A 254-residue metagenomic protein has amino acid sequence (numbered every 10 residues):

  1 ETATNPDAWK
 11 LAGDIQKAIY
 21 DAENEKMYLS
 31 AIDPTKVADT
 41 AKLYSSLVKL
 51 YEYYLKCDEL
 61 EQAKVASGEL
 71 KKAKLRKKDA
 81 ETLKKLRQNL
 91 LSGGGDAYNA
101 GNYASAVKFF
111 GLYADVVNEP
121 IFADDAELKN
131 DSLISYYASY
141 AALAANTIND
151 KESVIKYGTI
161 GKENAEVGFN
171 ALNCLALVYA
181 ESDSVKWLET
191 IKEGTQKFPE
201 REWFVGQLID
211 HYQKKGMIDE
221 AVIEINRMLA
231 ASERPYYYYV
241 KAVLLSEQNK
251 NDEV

Functional and structural regions predicted by a protein language model:
T2-A3, N118, A165-V167, P199-E200 (+1 more regions): Short coil turns that delineate tetratricopeptide repeat
P6, G13, K85-Q88, S135 (+3 more regions): Start-of-helix signal in alpha-solenoid helical-repeat scaffolds, especially tetratricopeptide repeats
A8, F122-A126, Y137, N170-L172 (+2 more regions): TPR alpha-solenoid repeat register
A12, I19, L86, G93 (+4 more regions): Structural register within alpha-helical repeat arrays
Q16-A138, E152: Short coil/linker segments at helix-helix boundaries
I19, A100, I148, E181-S182 (+2 more regions): Structural motif corresponding to the intra-repeat A-B loop/turn of tetratricopeptide repeats
Y28-I32, S46-Y53, K151-K162, V185-Q196 (+2 more regions): Alpha-helical repeat scaffolds
S46, E81-L83, N89, K129-N130 (+4 more regions): Short coil/turn linker motifs that delimit alpha-helical repeat modules in TPR/alpha-solenoid proteins
